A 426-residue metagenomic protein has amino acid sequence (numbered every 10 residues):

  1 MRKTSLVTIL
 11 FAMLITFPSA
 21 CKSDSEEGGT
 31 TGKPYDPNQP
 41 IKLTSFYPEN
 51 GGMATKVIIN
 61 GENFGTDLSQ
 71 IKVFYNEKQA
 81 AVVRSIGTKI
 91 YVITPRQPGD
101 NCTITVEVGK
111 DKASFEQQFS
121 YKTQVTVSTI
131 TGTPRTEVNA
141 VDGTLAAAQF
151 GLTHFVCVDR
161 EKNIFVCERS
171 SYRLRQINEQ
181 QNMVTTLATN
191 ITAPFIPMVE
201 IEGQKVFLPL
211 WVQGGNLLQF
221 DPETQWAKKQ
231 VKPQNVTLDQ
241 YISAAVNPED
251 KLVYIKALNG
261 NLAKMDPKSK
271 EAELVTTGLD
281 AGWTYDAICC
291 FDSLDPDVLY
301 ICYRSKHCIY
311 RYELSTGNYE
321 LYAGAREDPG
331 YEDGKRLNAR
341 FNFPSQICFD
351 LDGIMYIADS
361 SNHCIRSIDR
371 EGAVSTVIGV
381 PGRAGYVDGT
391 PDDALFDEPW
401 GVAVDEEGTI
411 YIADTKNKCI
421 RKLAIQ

Functional and structural regions predicted by a protein language model:
F17-A20: C-terminal motif of bacterial Sec signal peptides marking the signal peptidase cleavage site
K22-T129, D159-F165, R175: Ser/Thr/Pro-rich low-complexity tracts
I59, T123-H154, Q181-F195, E223-Q240 (+3 more regions): Gly/Pro-rich loop segments of beta-rich domains
G109, E161, R169-S170, P209-Q213 (+6 more regions): Short loop/turn segments immediately following the C-termini of beta-strands
V158-E161, E200-Q204, V246-D250, D292-P296 (+2 more regions): Residue-level detector of Asp-centered blade-edge/turn motifs that repeat once per structural unit in beta-propeller
N163-V166, K205-P209, L252-K256, V298-I301 (+2 more regions): Conserved beta-propeller blade signature
Y172-Q176, G215-Q219, G260-K264, H307-R311 (+3 more regions): A short loop-to-beta-strand structural motif that recurs across blades of beta-propeller domains
D397-Q426: Blade-level signature of beta-propeller repeat domains, shared across WD40, Kelch, NHL, RCC1 and BNR/Asp-box propellers
